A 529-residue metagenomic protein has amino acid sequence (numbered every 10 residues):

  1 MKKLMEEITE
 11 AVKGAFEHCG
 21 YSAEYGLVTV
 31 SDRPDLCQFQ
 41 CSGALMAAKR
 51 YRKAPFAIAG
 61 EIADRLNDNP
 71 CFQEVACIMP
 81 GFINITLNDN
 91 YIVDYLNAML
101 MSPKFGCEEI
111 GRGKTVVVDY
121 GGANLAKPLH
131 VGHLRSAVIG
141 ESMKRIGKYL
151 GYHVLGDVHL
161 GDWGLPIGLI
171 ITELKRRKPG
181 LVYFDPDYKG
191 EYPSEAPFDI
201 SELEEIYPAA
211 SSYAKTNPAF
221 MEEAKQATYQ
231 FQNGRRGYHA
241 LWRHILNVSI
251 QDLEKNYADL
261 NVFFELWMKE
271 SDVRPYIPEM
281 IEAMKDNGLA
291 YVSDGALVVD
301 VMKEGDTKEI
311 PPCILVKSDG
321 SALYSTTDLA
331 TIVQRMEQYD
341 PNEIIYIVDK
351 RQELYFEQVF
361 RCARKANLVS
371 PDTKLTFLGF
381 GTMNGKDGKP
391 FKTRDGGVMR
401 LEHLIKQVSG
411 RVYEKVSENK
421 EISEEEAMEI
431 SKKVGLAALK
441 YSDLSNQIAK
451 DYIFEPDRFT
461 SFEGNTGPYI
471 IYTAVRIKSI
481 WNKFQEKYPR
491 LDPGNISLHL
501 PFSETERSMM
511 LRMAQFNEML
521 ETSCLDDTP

Functional and structural regions predicted by a protein language model:
M1-V93, I110-P529: Non-catalytic interaction-recognition regions
Y91-G106: Secondary-structure boundary elements
